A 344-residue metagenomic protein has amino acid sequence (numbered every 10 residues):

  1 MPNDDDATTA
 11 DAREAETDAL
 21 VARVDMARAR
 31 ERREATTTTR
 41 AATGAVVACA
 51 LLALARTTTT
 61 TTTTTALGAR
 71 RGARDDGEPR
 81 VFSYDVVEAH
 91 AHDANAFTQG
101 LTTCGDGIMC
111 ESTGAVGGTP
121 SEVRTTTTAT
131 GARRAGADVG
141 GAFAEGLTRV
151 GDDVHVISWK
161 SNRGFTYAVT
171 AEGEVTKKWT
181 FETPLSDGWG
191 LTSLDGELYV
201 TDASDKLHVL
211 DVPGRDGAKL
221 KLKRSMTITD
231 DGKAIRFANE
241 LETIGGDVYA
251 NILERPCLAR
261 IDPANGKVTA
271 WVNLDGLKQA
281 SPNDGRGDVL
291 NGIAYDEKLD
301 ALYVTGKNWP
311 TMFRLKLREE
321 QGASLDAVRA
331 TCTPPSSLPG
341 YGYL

Functional and structural regions predicted by a protein language model:
M1-A35: Short, low-complexity, Lys/Arg-enriched N-terminal segments of secretory-pathway carbohydrate enzymes
R74-A94, T128-G131: A short helix->beta-strand "capping" segment at the edge of beta-propeller domains
D85-A91, G131-D138, E174-F181, K221-K233 (+2 more regions): A short beta-strand motif characteristic of beta-propeller blades
D93-D106, G140-G151, E182-G196, G232-G246 (+2 more regions): Beta-rich, blade/repeat-based domains predominating in secreted/periplasmic proteins but also intracellular
M109-G117, R149, V154-N162, L198-S204 (+2 more regions): Conserved beta-strand positions in repeat-built beta-propeller and related beta-rich domains
C110-A137, F313: Beta-propeller domains
A129-Y167, V175-S186: Blade-loop segments of beta-propeller domains
G164-D231: Hydrophobic, well-structured mid-protein blocks that either form specific transmembrane helices
